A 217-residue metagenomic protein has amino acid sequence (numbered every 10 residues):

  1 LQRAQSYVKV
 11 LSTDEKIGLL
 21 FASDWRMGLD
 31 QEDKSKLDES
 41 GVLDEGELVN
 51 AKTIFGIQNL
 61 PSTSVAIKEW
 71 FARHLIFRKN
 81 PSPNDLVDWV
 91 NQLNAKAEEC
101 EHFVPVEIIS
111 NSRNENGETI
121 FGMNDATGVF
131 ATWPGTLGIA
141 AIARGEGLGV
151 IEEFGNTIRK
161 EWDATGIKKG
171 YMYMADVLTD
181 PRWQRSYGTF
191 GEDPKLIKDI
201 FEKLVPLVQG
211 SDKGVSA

Functional and structural regions predicted by a protein language model:
L1-A217: Glycoside hydrolase catalytic-domain context in secreted enzymes
